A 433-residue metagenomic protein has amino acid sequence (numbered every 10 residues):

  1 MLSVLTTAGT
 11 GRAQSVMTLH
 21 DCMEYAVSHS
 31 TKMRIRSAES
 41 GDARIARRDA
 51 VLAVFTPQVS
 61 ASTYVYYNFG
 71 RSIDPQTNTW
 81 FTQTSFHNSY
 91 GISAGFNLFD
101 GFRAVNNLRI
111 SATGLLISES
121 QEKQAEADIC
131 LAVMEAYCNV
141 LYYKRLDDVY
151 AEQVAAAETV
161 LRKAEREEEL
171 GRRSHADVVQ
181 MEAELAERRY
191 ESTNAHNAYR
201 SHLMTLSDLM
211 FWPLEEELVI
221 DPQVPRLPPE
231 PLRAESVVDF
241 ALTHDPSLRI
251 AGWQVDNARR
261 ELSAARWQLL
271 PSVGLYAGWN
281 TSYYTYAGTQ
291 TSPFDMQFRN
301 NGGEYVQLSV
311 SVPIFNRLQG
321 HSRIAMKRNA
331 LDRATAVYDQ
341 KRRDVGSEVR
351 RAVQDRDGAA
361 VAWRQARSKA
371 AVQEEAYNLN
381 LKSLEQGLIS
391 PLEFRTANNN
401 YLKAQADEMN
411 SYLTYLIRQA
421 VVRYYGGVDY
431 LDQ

Functional and structural regions predicted by a protein language model:
G11-Q58, S62, G70, L214-D256 (+5 more regions): Bacterial Sec-pathway N-terminal export signals of envelope proteins
R12, F69, D407-Q433: Acidic, low-complexity, intrinsically disordered peripheral segments
Q14-N139, V273, A277, L318-H321: Short flexible linkers and secondary-structure junctions
R34-A38, L52, T84, L98-E126 (+9 more regions): Sec/SRP-type N-terminal targeting helices
D49, L146-E167, N194-T205, R350 (+3 more regions): Extended, amphipathic, non-transmembrane alpha-helical segments
S62-F96, P222-P231, S263, Y276-V312 (+1 more regions): Small/polar, glycine/serine/threonine/aspartate-rich low-complexity segments that form flexible
A125-L242, D355, A359, Y401: Periplasmic alpha-helical coiled-coil/stalk elements that build and connect Gram-negative outer-membrane
E168-R172, L384-L388, Y425: A short glycine-centered flexible hinge/capping loop motif at secondary-structure junctions
